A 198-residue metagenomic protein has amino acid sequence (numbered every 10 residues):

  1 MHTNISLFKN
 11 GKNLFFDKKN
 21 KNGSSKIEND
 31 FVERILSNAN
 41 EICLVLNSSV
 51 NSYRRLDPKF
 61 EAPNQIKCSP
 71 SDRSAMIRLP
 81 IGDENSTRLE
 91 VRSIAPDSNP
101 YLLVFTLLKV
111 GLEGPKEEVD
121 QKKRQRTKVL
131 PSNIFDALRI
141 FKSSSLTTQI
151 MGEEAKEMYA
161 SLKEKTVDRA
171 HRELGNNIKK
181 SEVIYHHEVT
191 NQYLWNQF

Functional and structural regions predicted by a protein language model:
M1-T127: Active-site capping/gating regions of soluble enzymes
R126-F198: Acidic, glycine-enriched catalytic cores built around paired aspartates
